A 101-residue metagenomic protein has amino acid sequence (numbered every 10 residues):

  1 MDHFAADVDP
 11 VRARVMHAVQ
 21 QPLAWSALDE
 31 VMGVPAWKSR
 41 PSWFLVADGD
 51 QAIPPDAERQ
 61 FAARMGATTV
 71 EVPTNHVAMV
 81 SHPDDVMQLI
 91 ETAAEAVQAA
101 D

Functional and structural regions predicted by a protein language model:
M1-D7: Helix-loop "lid/cap" segments that line or gate small-molecule binding pockets
V11: Acidic, glycine-rich loop-and-strand cores that form catalytic or ligand-binding grooves in diverse globular domains
V15-A36: Active-site nucleophile elbow and catalytic-triad environment of alpha/beta-hydrolase enzymes
K38, W43-V46: Short beta-strand/loop motif that positions the catalytic acidic residue of the alpha/beta-hydrolase fold
D48-T74, V80, T92-A93: Conserved loop-alpha-helix segment in the C-terminal half of the alpha/beta-hydrolase fold that carries the catalytic
P83-E91: Short, amphipathic alpha-helical "lid/cap" segments that border enzyme active or binding sites
I90-D101: Short, hydrophobic alpha-helical segments
